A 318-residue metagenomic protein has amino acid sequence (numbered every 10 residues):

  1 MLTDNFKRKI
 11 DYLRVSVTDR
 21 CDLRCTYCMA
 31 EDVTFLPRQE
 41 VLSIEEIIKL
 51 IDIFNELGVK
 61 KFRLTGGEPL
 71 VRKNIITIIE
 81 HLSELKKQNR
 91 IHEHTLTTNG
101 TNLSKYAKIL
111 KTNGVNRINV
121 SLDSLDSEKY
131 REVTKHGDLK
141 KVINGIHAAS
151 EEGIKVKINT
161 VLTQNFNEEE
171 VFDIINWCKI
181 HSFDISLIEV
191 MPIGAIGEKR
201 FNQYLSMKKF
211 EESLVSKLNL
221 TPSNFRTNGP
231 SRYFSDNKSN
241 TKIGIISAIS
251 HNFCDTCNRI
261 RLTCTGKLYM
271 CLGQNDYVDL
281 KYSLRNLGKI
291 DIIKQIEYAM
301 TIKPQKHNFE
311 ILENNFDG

Functional and structural regions predicted by a protein language model:
M1-S16, R24-T26, E56, S231-I246 (+2 more regions): N-terminal [4Fe-4S]-dependent radical SAM core
N5-E45, M270: Canonical Radical SAM [4Fe-4S] cluster-binding loop centered on the CxxxCxxC motif and its immediate flanking residues
V17, I185, G266: Residue-level signature of catalytic and energy-coupling elements of molecular machines, predominantly ATP/GTP-dependent
L23, S127-E128, N252, V278: Glycine-centered loop/turn positions within well-structured domains that cap or flank conserved ligand/cofactor-binding
V33-P37, D126-V133, G194-E198, D279-K281: A short acidic, helix-capping loop that chelates divalent metal ions and anchors anionic groups
V41-L64, V71-I188: Radical SAM/AdoMet-radical enzyme domain recognition
P69, V161-N165, P192-I196, R200: Short histidine/acidic/glycine/proline-rich micro-motifs that form metal- and phosphate-coordinating active-site loops
I193-N308: Accessory C-terminal segments flanking Radical SAM cores
